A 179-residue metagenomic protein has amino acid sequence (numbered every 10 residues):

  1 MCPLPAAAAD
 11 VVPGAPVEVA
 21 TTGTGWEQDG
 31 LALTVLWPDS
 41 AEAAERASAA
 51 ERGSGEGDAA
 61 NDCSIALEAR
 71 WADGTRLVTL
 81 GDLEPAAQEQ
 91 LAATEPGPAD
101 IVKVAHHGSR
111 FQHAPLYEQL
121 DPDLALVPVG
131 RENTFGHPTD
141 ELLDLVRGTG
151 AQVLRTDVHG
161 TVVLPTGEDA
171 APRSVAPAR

Functional and structural regions predicted by a protein language model:
M1-R179: Non-globular, low-confidence helical/coil segments that flank catalytic cores
